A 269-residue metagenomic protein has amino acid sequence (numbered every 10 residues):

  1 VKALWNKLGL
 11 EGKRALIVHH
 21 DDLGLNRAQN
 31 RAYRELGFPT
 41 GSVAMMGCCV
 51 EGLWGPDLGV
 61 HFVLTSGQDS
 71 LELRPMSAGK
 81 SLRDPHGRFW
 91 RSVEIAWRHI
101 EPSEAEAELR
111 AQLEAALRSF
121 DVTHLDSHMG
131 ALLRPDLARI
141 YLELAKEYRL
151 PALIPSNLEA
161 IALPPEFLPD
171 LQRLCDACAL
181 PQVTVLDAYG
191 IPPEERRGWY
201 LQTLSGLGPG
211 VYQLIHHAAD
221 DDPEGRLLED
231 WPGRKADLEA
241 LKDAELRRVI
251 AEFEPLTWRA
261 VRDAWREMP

Functional and structural regions predicted by a protein language model:
W5-G59, V63-G67: Active-site beta->alpha N-cap acidic-glycine motif
L8, Y33-G37, V50-D57, R74-S77 (+5 more regions): Acidic (Asp/Glu)-rich catalytic clusters
A15-L25, E94-E106: Active-site mouth loops of central-metabolism enzymes
L16-D21, P39-V43, L58-F62, T123-S127 (+4 more regions): Hydrophobic faces of well-ordered beta-strands that scaffold small-molecule active sites in alpha/beta enzyme cores
L71-H99, P232: Active-site gating loops and adjacent loop-to-helix segments of metal-dependent hydrolytic enzymes
R110-G198, S205: Catalytic domains of cell-wall/extracellular-matrix polysaccharide-remodeling enzymes, centered on de-N-acetylation
L201-L228: Catalytic grooves of carbohydrate-active enzymes
L227-P269: C-terminal domain-boundary segment and adjacent tail
